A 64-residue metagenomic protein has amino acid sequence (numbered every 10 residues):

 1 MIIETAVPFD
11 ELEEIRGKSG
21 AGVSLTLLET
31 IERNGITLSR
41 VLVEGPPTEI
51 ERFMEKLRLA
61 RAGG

Functional and structural regions predicted by a protein language model:
M1-I3, F9, I31: A conserved regulatory-domain signal marking ACT and ACT-like small-molecule sensing domains and adjacent regulatory
M1-T5, L38-G45: Short cationic amphipathic helices and targeting signals
A6-L27: Short amphipathic alpha-helix segments
P8-F9, E44-E51: Helix N-cap motif at beta-to-alpha junctions
L12, N34, I50-R52: Intrinsically disordered, low-complexity acidic/polar segments
L25-T30, L59-G64: Conserved short beta-strand edge segments in small beta-sheet-based binding/regulatory domains
T30-T37: Short, ordered beta-strand-loop transition motifs
E49-A62: Charge-rich, low-aromatic oligomerization/scaffolding segments with amphipathic character
